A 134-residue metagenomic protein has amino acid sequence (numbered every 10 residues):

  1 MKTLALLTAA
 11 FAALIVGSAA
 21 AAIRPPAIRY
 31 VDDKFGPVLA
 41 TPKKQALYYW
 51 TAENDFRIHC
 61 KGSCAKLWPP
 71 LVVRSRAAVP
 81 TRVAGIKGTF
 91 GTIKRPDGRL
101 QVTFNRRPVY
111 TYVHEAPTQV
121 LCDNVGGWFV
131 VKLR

Functional and structural regions predicted by a protein language model:
M1-A5: Positively charged n-region of N-terminal signal peptides that target proteins for export
L7-I15: Bacterial N-terminal signal peptides
V16-A20: Hydrophobic membrane-targeting alpha-helices
A21-R134: Compact beta-sheet-dominated domain cores in extracellular/mature segments
